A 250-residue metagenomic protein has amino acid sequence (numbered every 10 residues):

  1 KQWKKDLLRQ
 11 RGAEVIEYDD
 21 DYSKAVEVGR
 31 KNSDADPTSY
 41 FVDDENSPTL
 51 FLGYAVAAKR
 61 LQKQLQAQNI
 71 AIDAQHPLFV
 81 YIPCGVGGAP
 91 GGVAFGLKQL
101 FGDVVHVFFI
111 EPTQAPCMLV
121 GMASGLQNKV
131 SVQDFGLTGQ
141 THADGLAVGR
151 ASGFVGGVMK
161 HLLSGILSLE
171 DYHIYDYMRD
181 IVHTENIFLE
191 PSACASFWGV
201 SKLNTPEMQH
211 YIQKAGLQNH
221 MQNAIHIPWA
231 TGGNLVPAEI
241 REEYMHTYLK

Functional and structural regions predicted by a protein language model:
K1-N32, T138: A glycine-rich helix N-cap at a beta->alpha junction
Q2-W3, P83-A94, C117-L119, A193-V200 (+1 more regions): Short glycine/serine/threonine-rich phosphate/pyrophosphate-binding segments that cradle anionic phosphate groups
D19, V42-E45, I82-G85, F109-E111 (+1 more regions): Short beta-strand segments
S23-V26, R30, D34, L100-P191 (+1 more regions): Active-site/ligand-binding loops adjacent to catalytic centers
D36-L100, G156-H161, S168-H183: Active-site/ligand-binding-proximal alpha/beta "capping" segment
L65, L97-F101, M122, L203-E207: Active-site catalytic pocket residues across diverse enzymes, especially alpha/beta-hydrolases
A195-K250: Phosphate-binding loop/pocket of nucleotide- and phosphate-handling active sites
